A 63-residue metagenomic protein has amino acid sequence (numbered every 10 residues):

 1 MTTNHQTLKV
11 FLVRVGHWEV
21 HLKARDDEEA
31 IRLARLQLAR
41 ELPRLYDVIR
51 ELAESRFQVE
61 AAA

Functional and structural regions predicted by a protein language model:
M1-T3, E41-L42: Short, basic/low-complexity N-terminal boundary segments at the transition from targeting/disordered tails
T2-W18: Short aromatic-glycine-(Arg/Gly/Cys) micro-motifs in beta-strand/loop hairpins
Q6-V10, D27, E51: A general secondary-structure boundary signal
L12, A30-L33, V48, E54: Intrinsically disordered, low-complexity sequence elements enriched in Ser/Thr/Gly/Pro
G16-D27: A short, exposed loop/beta-hairpin motif centered on an aromatic-Gly-Thr core
R25-Y46: A short, charged, amphipathic alpha-helix used as a generic interaction element across diverse proteins
A39-A63: Short, mixed-charge low-complexity intrinsically disordered segments
